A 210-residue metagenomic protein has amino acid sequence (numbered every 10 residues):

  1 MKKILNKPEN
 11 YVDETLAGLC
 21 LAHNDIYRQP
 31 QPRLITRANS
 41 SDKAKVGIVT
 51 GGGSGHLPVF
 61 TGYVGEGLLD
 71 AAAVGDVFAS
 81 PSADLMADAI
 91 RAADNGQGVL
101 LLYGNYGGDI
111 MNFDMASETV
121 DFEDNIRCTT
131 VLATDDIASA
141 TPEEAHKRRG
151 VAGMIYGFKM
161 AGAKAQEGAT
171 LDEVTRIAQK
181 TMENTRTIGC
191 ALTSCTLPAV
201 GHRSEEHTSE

Functional and structural regions predicted by a protein language model:
M1-I48, H202-S204: N-terminal amphipathic/basic leader segments beginning at the initiator methionine
K2, V46-G53, L69-A72, G98-G107 (+3 more regions): Short glycine-rich or small-residue beta-strand-to-loop segments that form or flank ligand, phosphate, metal/Fe-S
A17-R28, L69, A73-V74, R91 (+4 more regions): Generic secondary-structure signature for well-ordered alpha-helical cores
P32-E66, A73: Glycine-rich, flexible N-terminal cofactor/catalytic loop recognition
H56, G65-G96: Glycine-rich oxoanion-binding loops at beta->alpha junctions
I110-D124, E144: Short Gly/Thr/Asp-enriched flexible loops that form oxyanion-binding sites at enzyme active sites
V131-N184: Short alpha-helices
E205-E210: Conserved small/polar residues in nucleotide/adenosyl-binding loops
